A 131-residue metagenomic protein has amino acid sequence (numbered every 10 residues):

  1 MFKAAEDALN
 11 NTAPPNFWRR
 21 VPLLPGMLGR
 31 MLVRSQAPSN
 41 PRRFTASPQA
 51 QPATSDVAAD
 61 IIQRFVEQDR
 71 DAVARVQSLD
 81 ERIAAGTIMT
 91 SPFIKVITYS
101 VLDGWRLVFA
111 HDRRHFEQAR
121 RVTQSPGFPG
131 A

Functional and structural regions predicted by a protein language model:
M1-S39, R70, A74-S78, R82-A131: Short, contiguous alpha-helical
M31-E67: Alpha-helix-centered segments that form part of catalytic cores
